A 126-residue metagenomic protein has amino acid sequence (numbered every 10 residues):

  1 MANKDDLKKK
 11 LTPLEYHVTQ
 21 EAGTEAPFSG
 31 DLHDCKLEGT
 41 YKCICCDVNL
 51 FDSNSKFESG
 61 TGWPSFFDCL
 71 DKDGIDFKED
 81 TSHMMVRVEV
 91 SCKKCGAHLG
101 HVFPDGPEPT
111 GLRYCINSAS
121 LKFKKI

Functional and structural regions predicted by a protein language model:
M1-I126: A short Gly-Trp-Pro
